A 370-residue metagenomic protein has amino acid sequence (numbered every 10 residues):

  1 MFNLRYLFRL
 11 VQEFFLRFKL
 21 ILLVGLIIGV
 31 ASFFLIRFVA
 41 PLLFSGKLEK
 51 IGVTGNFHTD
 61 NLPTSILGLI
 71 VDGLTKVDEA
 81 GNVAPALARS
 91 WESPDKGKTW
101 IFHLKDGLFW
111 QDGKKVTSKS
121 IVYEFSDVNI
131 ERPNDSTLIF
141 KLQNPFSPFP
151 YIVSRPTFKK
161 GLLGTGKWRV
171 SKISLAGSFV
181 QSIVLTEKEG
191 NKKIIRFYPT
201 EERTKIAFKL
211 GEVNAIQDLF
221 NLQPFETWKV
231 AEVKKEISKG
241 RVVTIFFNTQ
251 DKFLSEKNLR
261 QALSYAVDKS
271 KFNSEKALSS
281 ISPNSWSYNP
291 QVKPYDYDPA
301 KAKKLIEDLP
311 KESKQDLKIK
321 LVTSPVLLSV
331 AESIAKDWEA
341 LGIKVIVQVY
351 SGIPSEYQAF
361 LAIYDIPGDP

Functional and structural regions predicted by a protein language model:
K19-R37: Hydrophobic membrane-insertion alpha-helices, especially the h-region of bacterial N-terminal signal peptides
S45-D60, T99-F102, I139, W168-S171 (+3 more regions): Short, well-ordered beta-strand elements
E49-D95, H103: N-terminal lobe/hinge region of extracytoplasmic solute-binding protein
S90-N129, A207: Aromatic- and charge-enriched surface segment that lines or borders ligand/interaction sites
D135, K141-I195, P199-E202: Gly/Pro-rich hinge or "lid" segments in bacterial periplasmic/extracellular proteins
S174-I183, I195-Q250, V349, A359 (+1 more regions): Extracellular/periplasmic solute-recognition and catalytic clefts
S255-K336, A340-Q348: Append "and occasionally in soluble cytosolic enzymes with long acidic Gly/Pro-rich linkers
E339-P370: Periplasmic binding protein-like
